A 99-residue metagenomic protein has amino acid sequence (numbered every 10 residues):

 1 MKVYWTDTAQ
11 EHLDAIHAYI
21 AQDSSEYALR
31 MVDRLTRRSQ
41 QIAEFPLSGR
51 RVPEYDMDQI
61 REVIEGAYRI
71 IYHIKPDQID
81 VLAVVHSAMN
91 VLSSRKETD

Functional and structural regions predicted by a protein language model:
M1-D33: Arg/Lys-rich, positively charged N-terminal/basic patches that mediate binding to nucleic acids
H17-I20, P46, A83-V85, R95: Short, flexible helix/strand-to-coil boundary loops that buttress conserved ligand/catalytic motifs in alpha/beta
A18, D33, R37-Q40, A83: Generic alpha-helical structural context detector
L29-R30, R50-V52, S93: Short, hydrophobic secondary-structure boundary micro-motifs
A43: Short proline/glycine- and basic residue-enriched helix-capping loop/turn segments at helix->loop/beta transitions
L47-D77: Basic/aromatic recognition patch in beta-strand/loop cores that engages polyanionic ligands
E65-Y68, H73-D99: Enriched for short, Lys/Arg-rich terminal
